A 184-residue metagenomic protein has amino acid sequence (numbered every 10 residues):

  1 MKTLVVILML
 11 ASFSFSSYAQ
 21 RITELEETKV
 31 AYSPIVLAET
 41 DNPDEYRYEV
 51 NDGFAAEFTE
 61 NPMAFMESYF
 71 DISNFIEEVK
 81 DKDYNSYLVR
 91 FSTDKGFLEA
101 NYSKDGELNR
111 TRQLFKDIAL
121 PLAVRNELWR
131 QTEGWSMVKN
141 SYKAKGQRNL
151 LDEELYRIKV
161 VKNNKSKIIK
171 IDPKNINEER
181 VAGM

Functional and structural regions predicted by a protein language model:
M1-E24: Bacterial Sec-dependent N-terminal signal peptides
S17-E78: Sec-dependent signal peptide cleavage junction
R21, E39-A56, M137-S141, K145-G146 (+1 more regions): Domain-level signal for compact, non-enzymatic binding modules
R21-A38, K95-K116: N-terminal trafficking/processing presequences and adjacent post-cleavage segments of proteins routed to secretion
F58-A100, K145, N149-I169: Exposed beta-strand-loop-beta-strand "reactive/processing" segments of non-cytosolic proteins
T93, K104, L114-F115, S141-K143 (+2 more regions): A mature extracytoplasmic/lumenal domain signature
E99-N109, K167-M184: A short, surface-exposed beta-strand/turn
A100-N140: Long, charged/polar, surface-exposed segments that mediate recognition or autoinhibition
